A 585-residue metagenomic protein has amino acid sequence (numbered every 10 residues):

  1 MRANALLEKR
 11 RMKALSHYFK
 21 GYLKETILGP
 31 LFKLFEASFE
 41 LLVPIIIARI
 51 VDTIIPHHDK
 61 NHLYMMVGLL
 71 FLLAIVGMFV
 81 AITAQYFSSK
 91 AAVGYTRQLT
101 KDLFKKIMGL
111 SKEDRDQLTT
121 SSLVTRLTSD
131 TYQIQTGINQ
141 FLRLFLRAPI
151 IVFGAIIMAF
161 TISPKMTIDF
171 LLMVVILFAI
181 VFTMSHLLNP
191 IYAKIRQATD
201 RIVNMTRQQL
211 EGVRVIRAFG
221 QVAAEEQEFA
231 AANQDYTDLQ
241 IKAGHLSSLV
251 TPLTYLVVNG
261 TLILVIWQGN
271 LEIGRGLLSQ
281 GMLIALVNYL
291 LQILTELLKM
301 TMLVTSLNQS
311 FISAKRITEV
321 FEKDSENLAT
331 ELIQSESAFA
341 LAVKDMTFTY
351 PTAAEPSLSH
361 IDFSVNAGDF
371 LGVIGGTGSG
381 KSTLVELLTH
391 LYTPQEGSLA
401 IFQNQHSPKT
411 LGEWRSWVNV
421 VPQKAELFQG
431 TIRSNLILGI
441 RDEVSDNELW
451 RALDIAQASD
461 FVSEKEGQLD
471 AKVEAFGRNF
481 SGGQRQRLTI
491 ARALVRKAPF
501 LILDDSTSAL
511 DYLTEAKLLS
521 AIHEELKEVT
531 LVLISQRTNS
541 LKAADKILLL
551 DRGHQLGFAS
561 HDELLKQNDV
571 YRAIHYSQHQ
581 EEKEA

Functional and structural regions predicted by a protein language model:
M1-E40, I47, I55-V67, A84-S88 (+13 more regions): Membrane-integrated ABC transporters
A3-L7, H57, V93, K101-T125 (+7 more regions): Short intracellular "coupling" helices and adjacent cytoplasmic loop segments at the cytosolic face of multi-pass
K20-K24, G109-E113, S129-I138, L142 (+8 more regions): An intracellular "coupling" helix at the cytosolic face of ABC transporter transmembrane type-1 domains
G21, E25-S38, L73, F79 (+2 more regions): Transmembrane helices of ABC transporter permease
K24-I45, M66, L70, Q85-S89 (+4 more regions): Alpha-helical segments in transporter systems
V43, I47, A84, S88 (+7 more regions): Hydrophobic/aromatic residues in alpha-helical transmembrane segments
H58-L63, M158-L172, K242-K315, V320-F321: Helix-loop-helix
E336-A585: ABC-type nucleotide-binding domain
